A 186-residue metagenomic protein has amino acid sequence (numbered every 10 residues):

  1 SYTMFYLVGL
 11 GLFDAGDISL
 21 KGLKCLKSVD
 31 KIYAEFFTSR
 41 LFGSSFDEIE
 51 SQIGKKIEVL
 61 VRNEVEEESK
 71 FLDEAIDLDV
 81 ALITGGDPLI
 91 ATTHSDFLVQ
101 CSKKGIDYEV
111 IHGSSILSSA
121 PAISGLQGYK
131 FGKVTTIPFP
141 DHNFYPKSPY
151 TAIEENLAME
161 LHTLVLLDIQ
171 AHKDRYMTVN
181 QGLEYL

Functional and structural regions predicted by a protein language model:
Y2-D107, I111: Class I S-adenosyl-L-methionine
Y2-V8, K31, V80, Y108 (+1 more regions): Beta-strand/loop-alpha-helix module characteristic of Rossmann-like adenine-cofactor folds
